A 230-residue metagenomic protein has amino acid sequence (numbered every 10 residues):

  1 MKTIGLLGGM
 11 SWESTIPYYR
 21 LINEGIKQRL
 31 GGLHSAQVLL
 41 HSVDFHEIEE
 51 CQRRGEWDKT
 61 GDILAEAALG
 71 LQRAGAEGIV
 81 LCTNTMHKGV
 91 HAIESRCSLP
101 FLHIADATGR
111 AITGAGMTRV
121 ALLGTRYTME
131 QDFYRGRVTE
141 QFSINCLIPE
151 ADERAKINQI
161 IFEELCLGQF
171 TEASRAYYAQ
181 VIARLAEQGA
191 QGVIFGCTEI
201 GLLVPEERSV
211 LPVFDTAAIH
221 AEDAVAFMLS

Functional and structural regions predicted by a protein language model:
M1-S230: Non-catalytic structural scaffold of enzyme domains
